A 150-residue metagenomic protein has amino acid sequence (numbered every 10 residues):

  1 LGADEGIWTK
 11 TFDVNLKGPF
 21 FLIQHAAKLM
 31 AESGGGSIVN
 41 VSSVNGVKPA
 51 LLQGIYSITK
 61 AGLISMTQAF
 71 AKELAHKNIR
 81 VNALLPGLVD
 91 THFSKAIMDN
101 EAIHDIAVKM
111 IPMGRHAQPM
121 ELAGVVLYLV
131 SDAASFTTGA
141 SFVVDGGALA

Functional and structural regions predicted by a protein language model:
L1-F12, A107: Substrate-binding pocket helix/loop in short-chain dehydrogenase/reductase
A3, P49-S57, A69: Active-site loop-to-helix junction immediately N-terminal to the catalytic Tyr of the SDR YXXXK motif in Rossmann-fold
I23, T59, T67: Active-site helix of classical SDR
K28, K72-H76, S135: Alpha-helical segment proximal to the catalytic Tyr-Lys
S43: Residue(s) in the substrate-gating loop at a strand-loop-helix junction that position the organic substrate next
I64, L85-A96: Short, flexible catalytic-loop segment of classical short-chain dehydrogenase/reductase
A83-P86, D105-A133, T137, G146: C-terminal helical subdomain
